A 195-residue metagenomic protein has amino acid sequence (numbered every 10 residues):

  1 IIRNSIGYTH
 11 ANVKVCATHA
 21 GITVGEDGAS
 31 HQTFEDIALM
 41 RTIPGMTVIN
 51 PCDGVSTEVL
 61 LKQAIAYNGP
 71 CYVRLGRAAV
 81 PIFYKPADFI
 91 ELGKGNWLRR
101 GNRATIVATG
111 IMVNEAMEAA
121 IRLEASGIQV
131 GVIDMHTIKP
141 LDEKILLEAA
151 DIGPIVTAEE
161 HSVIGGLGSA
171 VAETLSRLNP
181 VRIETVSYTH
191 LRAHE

Functional and structural regions predicted by a protein language model:
I1-T105: Conserved thiamine diphosphate
A20-G21, A78, I111, E160-I164: Short glycine-rich anion-binding loops that position phosphate/pyrophosphate groups of nucleotides and phosphorylated
V107-R122: Glycine-rich phosphate/diphosphate-binding loop of Rossmann-like nucleotide-binding domains
G131-A149: Generic long, charged, amphipathic alpha-helical segments
D151-P154, A170-V171: C-terminal structured "cap/appendage" subdomains that terminate the fold
A172-I183: Catalytic-face loop-and-helix region of soluble metabolic enzyme cores
T189-E195: Conserved small/polar residues in nucleotide/adenosyl-binding loops
